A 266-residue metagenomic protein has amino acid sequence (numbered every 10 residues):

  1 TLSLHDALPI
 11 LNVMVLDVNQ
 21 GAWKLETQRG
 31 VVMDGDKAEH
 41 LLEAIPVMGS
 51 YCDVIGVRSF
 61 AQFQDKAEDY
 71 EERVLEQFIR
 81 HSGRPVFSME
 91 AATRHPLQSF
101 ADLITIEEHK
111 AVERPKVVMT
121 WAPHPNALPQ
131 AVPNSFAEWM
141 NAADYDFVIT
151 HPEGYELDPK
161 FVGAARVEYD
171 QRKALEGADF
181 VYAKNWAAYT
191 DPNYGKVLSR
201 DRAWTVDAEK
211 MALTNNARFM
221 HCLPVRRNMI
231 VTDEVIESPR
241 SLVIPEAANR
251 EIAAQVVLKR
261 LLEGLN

Functional and structural regions predicted by a protein language model:
T1-L8: Short, small-residue-biased leader/transition segments that mark boundaries at the very start of proteins
D6, M48, K173-A174: Structural alpha-helical scaffold elements that stabilize or flank donor/cofactor-binding regions in carbohydrate
P9-E107, R226-R227: Phosphate/diphosphate ligand-binding glycine-rich loop within oxidoreductases
K110-V117: Nucleotide donor/acceptor-binding cores
V117-H151: Conserved anion/nucleotide-ligand pocket segment
F161-V235, R240-S241: Rossmann-like adenosine-cofactor binding region
E237-N266: C-terminal helix-to-coil terminal segments
